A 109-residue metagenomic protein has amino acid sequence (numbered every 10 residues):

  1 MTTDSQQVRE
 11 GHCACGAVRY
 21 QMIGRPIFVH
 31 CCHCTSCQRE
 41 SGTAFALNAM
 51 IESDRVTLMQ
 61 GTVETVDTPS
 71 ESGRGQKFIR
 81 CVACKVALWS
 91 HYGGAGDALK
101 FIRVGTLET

Functional and structural regions predicted by a protein language model:
M1-T109: A short Gly-Trp-Pro
